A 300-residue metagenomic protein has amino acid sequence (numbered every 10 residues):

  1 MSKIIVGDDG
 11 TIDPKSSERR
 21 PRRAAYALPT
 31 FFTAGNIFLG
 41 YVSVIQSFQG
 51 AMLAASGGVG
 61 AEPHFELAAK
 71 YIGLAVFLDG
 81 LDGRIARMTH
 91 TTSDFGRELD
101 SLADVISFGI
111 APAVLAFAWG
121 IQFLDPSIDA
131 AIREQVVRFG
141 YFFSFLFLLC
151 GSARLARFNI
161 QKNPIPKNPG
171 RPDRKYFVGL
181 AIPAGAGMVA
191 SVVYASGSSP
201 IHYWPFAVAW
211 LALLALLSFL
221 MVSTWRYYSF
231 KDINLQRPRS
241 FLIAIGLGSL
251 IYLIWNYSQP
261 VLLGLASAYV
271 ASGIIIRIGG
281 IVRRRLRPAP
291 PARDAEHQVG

Functional and structural regions predicted by a protein language model:
M1-E18, P166-G300: C-terminal membrane-associated helical module and adjoining short loops/tails
M1-G80, I276, G300: Topogenic membrane-insertion module of multi-pass membrane proteins
L28-G35, A68-Y71, L102, I106 (+5 more regions): Alpha-helical transmembrane segments
F31, P63, K70, M88-A156: Multi-pass membrane catalytic core of lipid/isoprenoid biosynthesis enzymes
F38, F77, L81, I85 (+2 more regions): Active-site His/Glu-centered metal-binding helix of metallohydrolases
Y41-V44, L74, L78, P112 (+3 more regions): Alpha-helical transmembrane segments of polytopic integral membrane proteins, especially the permease/helical cores
V42-K70, V114-F142, V192-A209, N256-P260: Helix-coil boundary and interhelical linker segments in multi-pass alpha-helical membrane proteins
R84-G96, S152-N168, V222-F230, I278: C-terminal ends of transmembrane helices
